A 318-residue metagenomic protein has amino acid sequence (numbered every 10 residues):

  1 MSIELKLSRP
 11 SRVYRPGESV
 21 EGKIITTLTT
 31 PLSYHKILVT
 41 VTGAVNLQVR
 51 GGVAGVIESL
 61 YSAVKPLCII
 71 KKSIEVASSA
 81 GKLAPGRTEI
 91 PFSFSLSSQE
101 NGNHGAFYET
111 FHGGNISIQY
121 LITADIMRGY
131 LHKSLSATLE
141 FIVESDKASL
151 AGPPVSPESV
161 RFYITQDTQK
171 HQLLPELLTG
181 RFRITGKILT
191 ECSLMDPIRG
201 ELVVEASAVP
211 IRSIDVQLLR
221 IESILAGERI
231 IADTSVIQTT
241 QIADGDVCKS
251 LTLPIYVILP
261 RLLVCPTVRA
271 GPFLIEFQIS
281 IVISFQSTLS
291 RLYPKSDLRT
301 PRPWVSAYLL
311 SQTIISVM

Functional and structural regions predicted by a protein language model:
M1-M318: C-terminal beta-sandwich interaction modules and adjacent acidic, Ser/Thr/Pro/Gly-rich low-complexity tails used
